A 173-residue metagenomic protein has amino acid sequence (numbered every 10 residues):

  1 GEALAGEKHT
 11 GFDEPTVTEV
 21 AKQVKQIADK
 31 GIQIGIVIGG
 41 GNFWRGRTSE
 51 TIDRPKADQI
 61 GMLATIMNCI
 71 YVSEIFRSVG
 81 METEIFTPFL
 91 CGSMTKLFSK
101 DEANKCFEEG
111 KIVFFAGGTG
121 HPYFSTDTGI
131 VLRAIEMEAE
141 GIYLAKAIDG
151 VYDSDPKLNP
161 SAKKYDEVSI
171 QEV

Functional and structural regions predicted by a protein language model:
G1-A3, G41-F43, T119-H121, I148: Short glycine-rich anion-binding loops that position phosphate/pyrophosphate groups of nucleotides and phosphorylated
G1-Q33: N-terminal glycine-/serine-/threonine-rich phosphate-binding loop
G6-E7, R47-P55, L90-I112, P122-V173: Active-site phosphate/oxyanion-binding loops
T18, Q26, Q33-I34, G40 (+2 more regions): N-terminal active-site beta-alpha-beta segment that forms phosphate/nucleotide-binding and substrate-recognition loops
A28, I70-G80, L132-E140: Alpha-helix C-terminal capping segments
G31-G35, G110-V113: Loop/turn-to-beta-strand initiation segments
G35-G39, T83-P88, F115-A116, Y143-K146: General beta-strand structural signal in soluble alpha/beta enzymes
S49-T95: Glycine/small-residue-rich loop that forms an oxyanion/phosphate-binding "nest" at active or ligand-binding sites
